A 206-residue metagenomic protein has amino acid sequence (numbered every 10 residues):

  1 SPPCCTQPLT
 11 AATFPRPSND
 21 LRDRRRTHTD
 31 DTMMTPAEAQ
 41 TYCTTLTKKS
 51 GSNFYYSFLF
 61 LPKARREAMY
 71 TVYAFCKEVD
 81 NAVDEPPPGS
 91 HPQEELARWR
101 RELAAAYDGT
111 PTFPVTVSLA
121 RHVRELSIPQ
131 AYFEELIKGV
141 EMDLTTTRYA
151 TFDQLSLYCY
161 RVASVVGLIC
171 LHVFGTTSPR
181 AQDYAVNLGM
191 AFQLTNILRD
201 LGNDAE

Functional and structural regions predicted by a protein language model:
C4-C5: Cysteine-centered motifs
P8: Cationic, low-complexity basic patches in intrinsically disordered or flexible, solvent-exposed regions
D30-E206: Acidic catalytic motifs of isoprenoid enzymes
